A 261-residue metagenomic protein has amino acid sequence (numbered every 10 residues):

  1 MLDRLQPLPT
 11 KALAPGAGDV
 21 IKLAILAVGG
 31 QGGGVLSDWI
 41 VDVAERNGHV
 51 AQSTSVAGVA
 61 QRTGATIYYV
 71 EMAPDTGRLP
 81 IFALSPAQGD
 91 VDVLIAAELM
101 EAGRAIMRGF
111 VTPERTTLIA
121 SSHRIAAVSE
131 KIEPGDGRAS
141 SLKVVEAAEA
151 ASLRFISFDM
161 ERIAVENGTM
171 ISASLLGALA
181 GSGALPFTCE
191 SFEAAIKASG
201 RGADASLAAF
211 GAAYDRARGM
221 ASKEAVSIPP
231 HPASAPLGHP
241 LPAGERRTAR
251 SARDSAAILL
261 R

Functional and structural regions predicted by a protein language model:
M1-I228, A249-R261: Active-site cofactor/cluster-binding pocket
S227-R253: Intrinsic disorder/low-complexity segments
